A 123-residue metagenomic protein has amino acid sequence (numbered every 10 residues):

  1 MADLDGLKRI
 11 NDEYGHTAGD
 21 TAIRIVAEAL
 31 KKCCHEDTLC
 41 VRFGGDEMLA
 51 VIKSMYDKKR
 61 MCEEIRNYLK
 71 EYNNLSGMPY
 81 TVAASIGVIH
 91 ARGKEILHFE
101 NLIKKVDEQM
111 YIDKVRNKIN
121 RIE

Functional and structural regions predicted by a protein language model:
M1, I52, I86-H90: Sensory input modules used in signal transduction, predominantly PAS/LOV/GAF but also related non-catalytic regulatory
A2, E13, K32-L39, N73-P79 (+2 more regions): Nucleotide second-messenger and two-component phosphorelay signaling modules
D5-H35, V41-G45, L49-A50, Y56-K59 (+2 more regions): Conserved long alpha-helical elements within nucleotide-processing catalytic cores of c-di-GMP signaling and class III
K8, Y56, V88, R92-E95: Residues that cap or initiate secondary-structure elements
N11, A50, E71, H90-A91: Residue-level detector of alpha-helix boundaries and kinks
A27-E28, L75-S76, G87-I89: Intrinsically disordered, low-complexity segments enriched in polar/charged residues with Gly/Pro, especially when
C62-R66, K70-G77, A91-I122: Catalytic-core segments of nucleotide cyclases and related cyclic-nucleotide turnover enzymes
Y80-S85: PAS and PAS-like sensory/regulatory domains
